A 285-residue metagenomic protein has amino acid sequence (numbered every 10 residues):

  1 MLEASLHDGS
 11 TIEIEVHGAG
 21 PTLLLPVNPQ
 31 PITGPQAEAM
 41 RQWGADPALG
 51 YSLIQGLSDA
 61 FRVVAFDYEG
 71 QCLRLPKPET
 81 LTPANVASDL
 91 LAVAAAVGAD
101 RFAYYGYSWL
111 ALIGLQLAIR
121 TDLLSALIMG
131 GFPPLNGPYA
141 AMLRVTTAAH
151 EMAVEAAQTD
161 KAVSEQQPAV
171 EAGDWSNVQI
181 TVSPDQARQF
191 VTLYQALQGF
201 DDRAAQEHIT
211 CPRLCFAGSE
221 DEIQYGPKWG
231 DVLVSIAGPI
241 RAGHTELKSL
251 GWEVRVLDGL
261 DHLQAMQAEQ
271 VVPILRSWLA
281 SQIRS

Functional and structural regions predicted by a protein language model:
H7-H17: A short loop-to-beta-strand scaffold at the N-terminal edge of the catalytic core in hydrolase folds
P21-P35: Short beta-strand element of the alpha/beta-hydrolase
G44-L73: Conserved alpha/beta-hydrolase
A84-F102: Conserved acidic catalytic loop of the alpha/beta-hydrolase fold
L112-I119, L123, L127-E155: Flexible "cap/lid" loop of the alpha/beta hydrolase fold
P134, A187-A205, A237-A242: Active-site nucleophile elbow and catalytic-triad environment of alpha/beta-hydrolase enzymes
I209, C215-A217: Short beta-strand/loop motif that positions the catalytic acidic residue of the alpha/beta-hydrolase fold
R241, K248-S285: Catalytic active-site module of serine/aspartate enzymes centered on a nucleophile-bearing elbow/loop
